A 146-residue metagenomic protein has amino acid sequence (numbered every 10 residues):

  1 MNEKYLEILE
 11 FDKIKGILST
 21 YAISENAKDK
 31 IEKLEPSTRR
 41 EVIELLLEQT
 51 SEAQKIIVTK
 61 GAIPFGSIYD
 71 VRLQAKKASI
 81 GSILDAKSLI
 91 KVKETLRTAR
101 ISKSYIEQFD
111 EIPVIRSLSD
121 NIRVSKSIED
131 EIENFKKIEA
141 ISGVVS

Functional and structural regions predicted by a protein language model:
M1-S142: Conserved amphipathic alpha-helical "coupling/scaffold" segments that transmit conformational changes between domains
V144-S146: Conserved active-site motif detector
